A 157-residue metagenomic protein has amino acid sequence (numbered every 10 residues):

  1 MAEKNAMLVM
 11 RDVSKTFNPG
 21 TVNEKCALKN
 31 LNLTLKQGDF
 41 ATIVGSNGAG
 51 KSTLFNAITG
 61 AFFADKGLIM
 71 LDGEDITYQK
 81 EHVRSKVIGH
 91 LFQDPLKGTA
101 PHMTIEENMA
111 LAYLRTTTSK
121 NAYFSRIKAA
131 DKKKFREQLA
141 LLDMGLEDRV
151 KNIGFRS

Functional and structural regions predicted by a protein language model:
V44-S46: The feature captures the beta-strand-to-loop junction immediately N-terminal to the Walker
T59: Helix-to-loop junction immediately C-terminal to a conserved catalytic motif
G67-D75, L139, N152: Conserved ABC transporter NBD signature motif
D75-G89, K97, P101, F124-K128: ABC ATPase NBD coupling module
H102-S119: Q-loop/switch helix immediately C-terminal to the Walker
R126-E147: Conserved ABC ATPase "signature" region
